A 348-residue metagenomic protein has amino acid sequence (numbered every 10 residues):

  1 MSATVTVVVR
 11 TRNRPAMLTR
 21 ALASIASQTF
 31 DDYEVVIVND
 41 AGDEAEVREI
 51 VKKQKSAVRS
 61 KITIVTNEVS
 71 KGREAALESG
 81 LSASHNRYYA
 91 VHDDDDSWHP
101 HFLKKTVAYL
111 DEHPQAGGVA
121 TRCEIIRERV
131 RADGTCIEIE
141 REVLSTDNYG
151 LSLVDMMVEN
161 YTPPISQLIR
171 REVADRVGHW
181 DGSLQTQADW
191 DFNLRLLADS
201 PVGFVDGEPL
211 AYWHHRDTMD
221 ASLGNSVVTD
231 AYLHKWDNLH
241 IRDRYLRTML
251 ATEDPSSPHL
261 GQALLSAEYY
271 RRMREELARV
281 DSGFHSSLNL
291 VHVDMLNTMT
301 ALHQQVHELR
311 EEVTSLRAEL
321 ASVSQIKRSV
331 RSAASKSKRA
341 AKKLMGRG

Functional and structural regions predicted by a protein language model:
M1-H240: Nucleotide-sugar donor-binding/catalytic module of glycosyltransferases that assemble extracellular/cell-envelope
R242-G348: Boundary detector for helix-to-coil junctions that initiate low-complexity/charged tails
